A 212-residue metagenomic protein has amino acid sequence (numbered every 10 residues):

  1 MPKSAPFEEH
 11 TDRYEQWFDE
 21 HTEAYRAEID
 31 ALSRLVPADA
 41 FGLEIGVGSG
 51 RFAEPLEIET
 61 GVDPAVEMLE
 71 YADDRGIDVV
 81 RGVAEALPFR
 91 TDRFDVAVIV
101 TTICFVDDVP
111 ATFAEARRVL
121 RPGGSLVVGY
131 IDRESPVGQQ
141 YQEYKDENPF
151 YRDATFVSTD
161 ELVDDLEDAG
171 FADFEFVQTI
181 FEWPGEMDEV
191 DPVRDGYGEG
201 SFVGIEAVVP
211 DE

Functional and structural regions predicted by a protein language model:
M1-A38, R51-F52, M68, I180 (+2 more regions): Conserved class I S-adenosyl-L-methionine
L43-A86: Class I SAM-dependent methyltransferase SAM/SAH-binding core
V98: A conserved beta-strand element that flanks and buttresses the S-adenosyl-L-methionine
T101-C104: Short catalytic micro-motifs in class I SAM-dependent methyltransferases
P110-P122: A short glycine-rich, Lys/Arg-flanked "PGG" loop and its adjoining helix->strand segment in the class I
V127-A154: Conserved class I S-adenosyl-L-methionine
D153-V177: Short alpha-helix
E189-E212: Core SAM-dependent methyltransferase catalytic element
